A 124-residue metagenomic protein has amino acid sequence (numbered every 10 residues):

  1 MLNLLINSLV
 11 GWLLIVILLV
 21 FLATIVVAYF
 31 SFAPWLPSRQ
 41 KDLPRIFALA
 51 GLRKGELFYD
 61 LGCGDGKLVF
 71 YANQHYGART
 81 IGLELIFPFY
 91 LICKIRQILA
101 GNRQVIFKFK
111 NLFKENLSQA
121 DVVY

Functional and structural regions predicted by a protein language model:
M1-R53: S-adenosyl-L-methionine
K54-G64: Conserved class I S-adenosyl-L-methionine
E56, S118-D121: Conserved acidic residues
K67-Y76: Conserved SAM-binding loop of SAM-dependent methyltransferases across substrates and taxa, primarily the Class I
R79-E84: Conserved SAM-binding motif I beta-strand of class I
Y90-Q119: S-adenosyl-L-methionine
Y124: A conserved beta-strand element that flanks and buttresses the S-adenosyl-L-methionine
